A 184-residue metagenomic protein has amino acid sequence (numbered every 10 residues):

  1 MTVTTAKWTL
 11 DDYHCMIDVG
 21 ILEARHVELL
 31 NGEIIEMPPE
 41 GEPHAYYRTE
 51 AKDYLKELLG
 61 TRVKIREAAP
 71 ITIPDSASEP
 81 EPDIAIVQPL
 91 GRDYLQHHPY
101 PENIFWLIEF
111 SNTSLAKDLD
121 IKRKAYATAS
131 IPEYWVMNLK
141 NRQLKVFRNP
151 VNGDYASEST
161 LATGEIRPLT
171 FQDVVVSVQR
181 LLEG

Functional and structural regions predicted by a protein language model:
M1-G184: Gly/Pro/Ser/Thr-rich low-complexity, intrinsically disordered segments predominantly at protein N-termini
